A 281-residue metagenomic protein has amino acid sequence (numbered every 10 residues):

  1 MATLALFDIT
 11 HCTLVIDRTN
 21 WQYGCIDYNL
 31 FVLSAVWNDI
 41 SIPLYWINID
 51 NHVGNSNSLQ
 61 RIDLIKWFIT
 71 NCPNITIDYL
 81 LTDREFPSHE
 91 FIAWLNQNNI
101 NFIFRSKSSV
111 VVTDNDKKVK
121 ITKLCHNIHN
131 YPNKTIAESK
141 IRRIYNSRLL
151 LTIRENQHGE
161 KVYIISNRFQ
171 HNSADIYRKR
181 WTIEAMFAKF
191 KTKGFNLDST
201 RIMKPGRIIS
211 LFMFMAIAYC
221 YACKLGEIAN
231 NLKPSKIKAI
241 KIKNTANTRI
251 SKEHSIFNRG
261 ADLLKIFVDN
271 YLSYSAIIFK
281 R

Functional and structural regions predicted by a protein language model:
M1, D8-C12, Y23-I26, W37-R281: Single, function-defining residue in the core of a domain
D17-L30: An active-site-proximal beta-strand-loop segment
